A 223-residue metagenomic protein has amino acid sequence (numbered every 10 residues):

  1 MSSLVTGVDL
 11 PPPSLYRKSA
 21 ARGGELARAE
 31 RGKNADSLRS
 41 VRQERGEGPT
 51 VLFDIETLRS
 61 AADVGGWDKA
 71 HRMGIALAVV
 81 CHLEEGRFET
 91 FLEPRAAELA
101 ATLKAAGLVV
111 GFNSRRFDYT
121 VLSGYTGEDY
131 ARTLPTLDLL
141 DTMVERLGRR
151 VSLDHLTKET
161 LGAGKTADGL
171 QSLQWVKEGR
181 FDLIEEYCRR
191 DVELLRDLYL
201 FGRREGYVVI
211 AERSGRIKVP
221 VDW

Functional and structural regions predicted by a protein language model:
M1-W223: DEDD superfamily 3′-5′ metal-dependent exonuclease/proofreading module
